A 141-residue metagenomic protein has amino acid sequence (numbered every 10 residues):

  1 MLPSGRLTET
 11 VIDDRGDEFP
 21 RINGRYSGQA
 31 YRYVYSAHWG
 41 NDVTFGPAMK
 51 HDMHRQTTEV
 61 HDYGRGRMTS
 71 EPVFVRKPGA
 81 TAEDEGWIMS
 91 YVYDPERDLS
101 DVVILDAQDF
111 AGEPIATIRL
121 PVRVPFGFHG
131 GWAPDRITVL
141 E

Functional and structural regions predicted by a protein language model:
M1-E141: Beta-propeller domains
